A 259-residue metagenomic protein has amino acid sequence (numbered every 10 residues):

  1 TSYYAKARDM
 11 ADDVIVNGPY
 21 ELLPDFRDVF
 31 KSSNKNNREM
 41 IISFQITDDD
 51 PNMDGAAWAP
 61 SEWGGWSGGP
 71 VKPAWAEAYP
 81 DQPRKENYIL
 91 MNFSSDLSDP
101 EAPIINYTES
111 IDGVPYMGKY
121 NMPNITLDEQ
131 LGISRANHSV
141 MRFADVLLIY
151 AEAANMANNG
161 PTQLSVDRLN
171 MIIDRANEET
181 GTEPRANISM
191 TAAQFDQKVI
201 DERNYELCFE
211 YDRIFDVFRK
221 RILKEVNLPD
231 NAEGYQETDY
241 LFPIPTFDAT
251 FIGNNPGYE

Functional and structural regions predicted by a protein language model:
T1, M156-N159: Short coil/turn linking the two alpha-helices of tandem helical-hairpin repeats
K6-M156, R221-E259: Elongated scaffold/linker segments in the mid-to-C-terminal portions of large proteins
A157, S165-L228: C-terminal structured "cap/appendage" subdomains that terminate the fold
